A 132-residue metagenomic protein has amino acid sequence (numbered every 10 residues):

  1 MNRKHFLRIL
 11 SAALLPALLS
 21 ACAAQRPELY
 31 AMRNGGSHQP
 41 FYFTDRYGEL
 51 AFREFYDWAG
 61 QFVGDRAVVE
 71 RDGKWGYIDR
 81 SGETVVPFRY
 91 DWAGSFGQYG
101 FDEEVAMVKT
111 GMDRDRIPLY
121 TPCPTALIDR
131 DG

Functional and structural regions predicted by a protein language model:
R3-L7: N-terminal export leaders
R8-I9, P118: Homeobox/homeodomain signature
S11-S20: Bacterial N-terminal signal peptides
A23-G132: Residue-level detector of conserved, function-critical positions
